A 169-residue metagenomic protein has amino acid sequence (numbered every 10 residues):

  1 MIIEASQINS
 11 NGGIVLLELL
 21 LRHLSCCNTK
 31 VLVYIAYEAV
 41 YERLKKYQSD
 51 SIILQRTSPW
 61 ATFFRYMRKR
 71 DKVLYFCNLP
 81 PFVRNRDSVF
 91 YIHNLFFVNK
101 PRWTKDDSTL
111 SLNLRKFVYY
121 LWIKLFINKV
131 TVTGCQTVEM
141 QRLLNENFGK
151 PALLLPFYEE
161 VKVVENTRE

Functional and structural regions predicted by a protein language model:
M1-S10: Nucleotide-activated donor-dependent transferases that construct or modify glycoconjugates
I2, L17-L20, C27-P80: Active-site donor-binding segments of glycosyltransferases and PAPS-dependent sulfotransferases
G13, A36, L74-C77, C135-T137 (+1 more regions): Replace "coordinates the UDP/GDP/TDP-sugar" with "coordinates nucleotide-activated sugar donors
G13-L16, L20-L24, V161-E169: Conserved catalytic-core segment of nucleotide-activated headgroup transferases in glycan assembly
R86-F117: Acceptor-binding helix/loop patch of EC 2.4 sugar-transfer enzymes, predominantly nucleotide-sugar-dependent
S111-T133: Membrane-proximal helix-turn-helix segments that form the acceptor-binding/catalytic region of lipid-linked
I127-P151: A short, active-site helix/loop in glycosyltransferases that binds the activated sugar's phosphate group
E146, K150-E169: Acidic anion/phosphate-binding donor-loop and adjacent secondary structure in glycosyltransferase catalytic cores
